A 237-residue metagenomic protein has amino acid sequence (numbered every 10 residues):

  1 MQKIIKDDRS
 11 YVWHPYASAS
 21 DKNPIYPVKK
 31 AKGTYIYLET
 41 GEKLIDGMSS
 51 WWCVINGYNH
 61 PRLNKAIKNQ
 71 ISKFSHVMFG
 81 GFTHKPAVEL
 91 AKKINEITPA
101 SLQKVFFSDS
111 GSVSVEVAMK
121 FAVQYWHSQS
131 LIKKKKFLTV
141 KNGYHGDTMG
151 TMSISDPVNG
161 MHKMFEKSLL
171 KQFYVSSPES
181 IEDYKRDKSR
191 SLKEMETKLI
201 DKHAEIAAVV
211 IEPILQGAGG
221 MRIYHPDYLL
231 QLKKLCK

Functional and structural regions predicted by a protein language model:
M1-K32: Active-site-adjacent loop/helix segments that line or gate small-molecule/cofactor pockets in enzymes
K3-D7, I71-F106: Cysteine/selenocysteine-centered motifs that mediate thiol-based redox chemistry or coordinate metal-sulfur cofactors
P27-Y37, W52-N69, G80-K92: A structural motif shared across PLP-dependent enzymes of the aminotransferase-like
I45-M48, V175-S176, V210-L215: Short beta-strands and strand-loop turn motifs
K92-A208: PLP-dependent aspartate aminotransferase-fold enzymes
S180-I181, E212-H225: Conserved PLP phosphate-binding loop immediately N-terminal to the Schiff-base lysine helix in PLP-dependent enzymes
R222-K237: Catalytic PLP-binding core of fold-type I/II PLP enzymes
